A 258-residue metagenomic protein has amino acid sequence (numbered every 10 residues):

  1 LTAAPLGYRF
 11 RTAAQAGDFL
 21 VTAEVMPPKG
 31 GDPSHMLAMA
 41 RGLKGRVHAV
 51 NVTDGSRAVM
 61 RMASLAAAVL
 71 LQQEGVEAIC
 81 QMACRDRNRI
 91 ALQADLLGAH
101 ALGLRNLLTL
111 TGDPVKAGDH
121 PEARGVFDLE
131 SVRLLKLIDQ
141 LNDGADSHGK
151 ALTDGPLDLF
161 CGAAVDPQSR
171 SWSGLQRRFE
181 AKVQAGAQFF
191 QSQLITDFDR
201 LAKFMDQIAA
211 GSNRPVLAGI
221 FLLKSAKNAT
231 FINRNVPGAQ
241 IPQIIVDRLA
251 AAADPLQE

Functional and structural regions predicted by a protein language model:
L1-M26, G30, A38, D146-L159: N-terminal amphipathic alpha-helix/helix-capping segment at the start of soluble metabolic enzymes
A4, F10-R11, D32-S34, A58-L70 (+4 more regions): Active-site-adjacent beta->alpha loops and helix N-cap segments on the catalytic face of soluble alpha/beta enzymes
L20-H35, S56-R57, A78-I90, L159-L175 (+1 more regions): Active-site mouth loops of central-metabolism enzymes
V21-V25, H48-V52, A78-M82, L107-T109 (+4 more regions): Hydrophobic faces of well-ordered beta-strands that scaffold small-molecule active sites in alpha/beta enzyme cores
R46-D86: Active-site cofactor/substrate anionic-group-binding motifs, chiefly glycine- and Lys/Arg-rich phosphate-binding loops
C84-L102: Glycine-rich anion/phosphate-binding loops
G112, G125-D154, A164-S169, A209-E258: Active-site pocket-lining/capping segments in soluble small-molecule metabolic enzymes
